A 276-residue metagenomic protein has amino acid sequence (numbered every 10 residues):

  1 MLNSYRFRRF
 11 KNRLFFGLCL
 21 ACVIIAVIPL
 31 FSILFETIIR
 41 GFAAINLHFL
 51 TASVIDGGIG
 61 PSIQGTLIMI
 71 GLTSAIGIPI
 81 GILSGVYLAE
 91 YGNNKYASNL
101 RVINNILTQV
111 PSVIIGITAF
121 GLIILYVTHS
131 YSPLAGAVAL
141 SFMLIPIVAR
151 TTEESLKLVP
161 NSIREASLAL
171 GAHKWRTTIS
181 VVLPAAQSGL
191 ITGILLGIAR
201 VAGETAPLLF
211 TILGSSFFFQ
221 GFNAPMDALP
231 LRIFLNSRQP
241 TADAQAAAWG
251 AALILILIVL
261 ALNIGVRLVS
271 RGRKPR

Functional and structural regions predicted by a protein language model:
L2-A21, F35-A75, N93, L235-A246: Periplasmic/extracellular loop-to-transmembrane helix junction in inner-membrane transport proteins
F15, E153-K157, L195, L235-R276: C-terminal transmembrane helix and the adjacent membrane-cytosol boundary/short C-terminal tail of inner/organellar
L20, S62, T66, V102-N105 (+3 more regions): Residue-level signal for discrete positions within transmembrane alpha-helices of multi-pass small-molecule
S53-G57, L208-I256: Interhelical loop and adjacent transmembrane-helix boundary motif in polytopic membrane transport permeases
Q64, I68-I76, I80, S84 (+4 more regions): Hydrophobic alpha-helical transmembrane segments of multipass integral membrane proteins, especially permease/channel
T73-N104, I117, L125, V266-G272: Transmembrane-helix boundary motif in ABC transporter permease subunits
I82-N94, S98, S130-V182, G193-G197 (+1 more regions): Membrane-cytosol interface at the C-terminal ends of specific transmembrane alpha-helices in multi-pass membrane
N105-F142: Generic hydrophobic transmembrane alpha-helix motif, especially the helices
